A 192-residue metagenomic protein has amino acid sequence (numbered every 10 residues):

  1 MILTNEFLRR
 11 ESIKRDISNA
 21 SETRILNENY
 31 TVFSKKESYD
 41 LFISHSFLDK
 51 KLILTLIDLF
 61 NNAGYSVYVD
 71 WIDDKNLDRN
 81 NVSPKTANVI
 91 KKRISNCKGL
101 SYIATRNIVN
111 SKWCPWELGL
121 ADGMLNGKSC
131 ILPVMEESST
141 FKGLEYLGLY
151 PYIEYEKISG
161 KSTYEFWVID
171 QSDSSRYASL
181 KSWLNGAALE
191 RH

Functional and structural regions predicted by a protein language model:
M1-F33, E136-H192: C-terminal interaction surface of TIR/SEFIR-family domains
N29-V69: Short, contiguous, helix-prone interaction/anchoring segments in small proteins
I43, S101-I103: Hydrophobic beta-strand scaffold positions of dinucleotide-using enzymes
G64-I90: Conserved BB-loop
D73-K75, R106-N107, L132-T140: Short beta-alpha junction loops
R93-I94: Structural alpha-helical scaffold elements that stabilize or flank donor/cofactor-binding regions in carbohydrate
C97: An anion/phosphate-binding loop that grips the pyrophosphate of nucleotide cofactors and donors
R106-M124: Conserved TIR/SEFIR loop-to-helix hotspot centered on a Trp-containing motif with a nearby acidic residue
